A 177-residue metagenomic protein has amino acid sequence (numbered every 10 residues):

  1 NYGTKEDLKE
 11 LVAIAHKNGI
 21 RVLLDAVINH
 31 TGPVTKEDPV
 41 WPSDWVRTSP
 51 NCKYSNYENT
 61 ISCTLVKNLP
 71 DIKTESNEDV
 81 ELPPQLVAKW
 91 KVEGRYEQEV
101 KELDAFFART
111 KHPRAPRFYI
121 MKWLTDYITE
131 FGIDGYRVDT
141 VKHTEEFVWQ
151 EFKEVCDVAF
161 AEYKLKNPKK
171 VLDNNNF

Functional and structural regions predicted by a protein language model:
N1-F131, E151-A161, L165: Substrate-binding/active-site clefts of carbohydrate-active enzymes
Y2, K142-F147: Acidic-and-aromatic substrate-binding clefts and catalytic sites of carbohydrate-active enzymes
L23, G135-V141: Short catalytic-loop micro-motif centered on adjacent basic/acidic residues
L23, T144, A159-F177: Aromatic-lined carbohydrate-recognition surfaces of secreted/lumenal glycan-active proteins
